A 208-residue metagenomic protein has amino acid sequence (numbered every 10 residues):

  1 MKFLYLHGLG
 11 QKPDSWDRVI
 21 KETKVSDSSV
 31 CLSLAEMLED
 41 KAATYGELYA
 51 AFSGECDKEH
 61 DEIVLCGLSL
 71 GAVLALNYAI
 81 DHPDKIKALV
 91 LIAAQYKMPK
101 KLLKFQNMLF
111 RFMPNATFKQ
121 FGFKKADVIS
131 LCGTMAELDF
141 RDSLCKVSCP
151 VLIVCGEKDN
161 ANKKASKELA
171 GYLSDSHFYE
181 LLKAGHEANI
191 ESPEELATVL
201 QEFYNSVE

Functional and structural regions predicted by a protein language model:
G8-Q11, S69: Active-site glycine-rich loops that stabilize anionic/oxyanionic intermediates across multiple enzyme folds
G10-R18: Serine-hydrolase catalytic-loop signature spanning alpha/beta hydrolases and amidase-signature enzymes
D17-K21, V30-V64, T198: Active-site loop/oxyanion-hole signature of alpha/beta-hydrolase fold enzymes
Y45, L76, I80-D81, I86-N115 (+1 more regions): Flexible "cap/lid" loop of the alpha/beta hydrolase fold
G67-A75: Gly/Ala-rich beta-loop-alpha elbow adjacent to hydrolase catalytic centers
A116-F140, K158: Hydrophobic, aromatic-rich cap/lid helix
K146-V147, I153-C155: Short beta-strand/loop motif that positions the catalytic acidic residue of the alpha/beta-hydrolase fold
A184-P193: Catalytic histidine-centered segment of alpha/beta-hydrolase-like enzymes
